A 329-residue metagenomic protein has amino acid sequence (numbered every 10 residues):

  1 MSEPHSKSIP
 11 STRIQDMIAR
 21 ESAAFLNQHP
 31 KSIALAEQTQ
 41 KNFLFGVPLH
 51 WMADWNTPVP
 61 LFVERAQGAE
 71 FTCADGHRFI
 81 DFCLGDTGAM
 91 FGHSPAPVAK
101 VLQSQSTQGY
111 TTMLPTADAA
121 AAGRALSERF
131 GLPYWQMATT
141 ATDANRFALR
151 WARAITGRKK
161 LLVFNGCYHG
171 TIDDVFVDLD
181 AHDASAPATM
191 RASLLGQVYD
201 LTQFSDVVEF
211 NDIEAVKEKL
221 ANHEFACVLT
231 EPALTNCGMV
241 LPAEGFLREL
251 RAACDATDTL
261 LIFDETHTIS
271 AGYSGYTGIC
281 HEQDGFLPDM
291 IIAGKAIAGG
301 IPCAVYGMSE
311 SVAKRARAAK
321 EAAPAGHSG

Functional and structural regions predicted by a protein language model:
S2-G329: Conserved N-terminal phosphate-binding loop of PLP-dependent enzymes in the Aspartate aminotransferase
